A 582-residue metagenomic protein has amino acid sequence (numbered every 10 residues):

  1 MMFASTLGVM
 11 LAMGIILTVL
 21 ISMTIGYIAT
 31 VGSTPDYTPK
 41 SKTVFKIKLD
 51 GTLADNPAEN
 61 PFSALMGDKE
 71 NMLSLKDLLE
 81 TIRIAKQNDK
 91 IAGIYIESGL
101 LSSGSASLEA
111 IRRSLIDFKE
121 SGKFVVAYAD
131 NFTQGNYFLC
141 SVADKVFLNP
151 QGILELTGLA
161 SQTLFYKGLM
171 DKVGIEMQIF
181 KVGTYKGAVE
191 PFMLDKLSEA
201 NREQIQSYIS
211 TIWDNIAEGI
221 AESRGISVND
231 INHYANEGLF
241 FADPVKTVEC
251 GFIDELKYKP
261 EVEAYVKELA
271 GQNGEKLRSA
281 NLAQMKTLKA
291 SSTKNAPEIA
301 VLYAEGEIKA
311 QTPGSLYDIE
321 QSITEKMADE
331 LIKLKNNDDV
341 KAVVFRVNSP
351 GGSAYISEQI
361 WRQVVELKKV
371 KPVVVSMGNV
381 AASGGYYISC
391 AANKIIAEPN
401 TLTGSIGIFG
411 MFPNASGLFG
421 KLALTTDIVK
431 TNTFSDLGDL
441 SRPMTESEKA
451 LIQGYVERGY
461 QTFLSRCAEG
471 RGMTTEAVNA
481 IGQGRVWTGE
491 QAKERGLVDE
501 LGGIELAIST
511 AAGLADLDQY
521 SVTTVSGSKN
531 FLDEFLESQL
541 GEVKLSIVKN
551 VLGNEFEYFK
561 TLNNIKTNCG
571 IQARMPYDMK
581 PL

Functional and structural regions predicted by a protein language model:
M1-V44, D55, D117-F124, A129 (+2 more regions): Flexible, low-complexity junctional segments that flank or bridge functional domains
D36, F45-T163, S292-L418: Cleft-lining beta-strand/loop regions that shape enzyme active-site pockets
K167-V266, S416, G420-A511, A515 (+1 more regions): Charged, glycine-interspersed solvent-exposed loop segments at helix/strand-loop junctions that cap or gate access
A296-D338, Y455, S526-L582: Intrinsic disorder and flexible/low-complexity segments
Y303-G306, S315, V347-S349, M377-N379 (+11 more regions): Active-site proximal loops enriched in glycine and acidic residues that flank catalytic Cys/His/Asp and coordinate
R346, K421, G513-D516, S521-S526 (+2 more regions): C-terminal recognition in membrane/secretory proteostasis and scaffolding
A354-Q359, Q491-E494, E534-Q539: Short glycine/threonine-rich loop-to-helix capping motif typified by GTGT followed within a few residues by an Asp-Pro
L506-S538: C-terminal intrinsically disordered, low-complexity extensions immediately downstream of enzyme catalytic cores
